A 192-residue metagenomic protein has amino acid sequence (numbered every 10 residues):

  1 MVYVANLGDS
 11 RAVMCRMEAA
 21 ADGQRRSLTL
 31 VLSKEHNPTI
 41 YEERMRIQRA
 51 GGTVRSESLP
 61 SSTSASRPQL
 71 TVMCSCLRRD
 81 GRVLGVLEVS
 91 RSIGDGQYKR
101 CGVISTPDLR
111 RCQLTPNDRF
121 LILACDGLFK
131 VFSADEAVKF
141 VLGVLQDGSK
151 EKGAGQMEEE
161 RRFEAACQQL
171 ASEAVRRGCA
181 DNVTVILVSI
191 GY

Functional and structural regions predicted by a protein language model:
M1-Y192: PP2C/PPM-type serine/threonine phosphatase catalytic core, specifically the conserved beta-strand-loop-alpha-helix
